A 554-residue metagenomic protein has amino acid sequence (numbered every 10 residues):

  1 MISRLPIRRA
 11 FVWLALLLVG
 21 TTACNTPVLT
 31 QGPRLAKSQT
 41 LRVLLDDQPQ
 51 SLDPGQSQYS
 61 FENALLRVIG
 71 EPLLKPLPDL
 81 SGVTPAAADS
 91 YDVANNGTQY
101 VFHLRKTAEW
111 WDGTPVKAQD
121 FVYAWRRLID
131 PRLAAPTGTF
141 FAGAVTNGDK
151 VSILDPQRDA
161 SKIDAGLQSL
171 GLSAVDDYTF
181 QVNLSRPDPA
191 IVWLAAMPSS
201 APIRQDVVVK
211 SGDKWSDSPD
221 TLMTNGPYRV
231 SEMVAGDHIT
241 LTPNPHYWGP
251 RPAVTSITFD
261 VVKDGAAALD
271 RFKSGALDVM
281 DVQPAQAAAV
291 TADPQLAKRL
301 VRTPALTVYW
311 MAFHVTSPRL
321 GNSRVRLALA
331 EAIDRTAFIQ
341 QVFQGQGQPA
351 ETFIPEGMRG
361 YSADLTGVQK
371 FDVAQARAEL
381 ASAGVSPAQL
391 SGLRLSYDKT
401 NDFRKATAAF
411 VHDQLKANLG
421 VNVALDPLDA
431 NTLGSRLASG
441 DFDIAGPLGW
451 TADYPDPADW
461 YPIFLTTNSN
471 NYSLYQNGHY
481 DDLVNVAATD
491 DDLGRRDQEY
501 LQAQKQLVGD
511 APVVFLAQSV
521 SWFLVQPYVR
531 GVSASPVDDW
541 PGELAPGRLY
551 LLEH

Functional and structural regions predicted by a protein language model:
N25-T26, S173, I339-Q340, Q369 (+4 more regions): Extracytoplasmic/peripheral linker and loop segments enriched in polar/acidic and small residues with frequent Thr/Pro
L44-N95, T221-T224: N-terminal lobe/hinge region of extracytoplasmic solute-binding protein
P78, L154-R158, Q168, S173-Y178 (+4 more regions): Gly/Pro-rich hinge or "lid" segments in bacterial periplasmic/extracellular proteins
D89-A144, Q181, A268-R271, R319-G321: Aromatic- and charge-enriched surface segment that lines or borders ligand/interaction sites
S231-P245, P252, T258-S317, Q340: Extracellular/periplasmic solute-recognition and catalytic clefts
A235, R359, A381-A452, T467 (+2 more regions): Ligand/substrate-recognition segments at binding pockets and active sites
P243, G321-D413, A417, Q502 (+1 more regions): Append "and occasionally in soluble cytosolic enzymes with long acidic Gly/Pro-rich linkers
F523-H554: Long beta-strand-rich cores associated with HINT superfamily self-processing modules
